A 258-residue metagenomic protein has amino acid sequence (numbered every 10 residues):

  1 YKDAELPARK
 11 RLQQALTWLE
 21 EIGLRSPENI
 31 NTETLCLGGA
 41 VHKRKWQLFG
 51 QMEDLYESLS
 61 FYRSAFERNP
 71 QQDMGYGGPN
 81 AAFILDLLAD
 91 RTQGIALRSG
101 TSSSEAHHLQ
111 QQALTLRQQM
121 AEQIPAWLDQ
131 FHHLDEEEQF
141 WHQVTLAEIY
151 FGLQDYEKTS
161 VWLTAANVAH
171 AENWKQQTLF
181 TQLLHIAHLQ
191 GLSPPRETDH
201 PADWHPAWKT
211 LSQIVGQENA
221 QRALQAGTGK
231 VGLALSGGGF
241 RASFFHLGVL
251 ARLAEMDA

Functional and structural regions predicted by a protein language model:
Y1-A4, E28-L48, P70-R98, E138-E148 (+1 more regions): Amphipathic alpha-helical repeat scaffolds of TPR domains
A4-E20, Q51-Y62, H108-A126: Helix-turn-helix repeat elements of alpha-solenoid scaffolds
A8, A15, Q51, G94 (+2 more regions): Solenoid-repeat scaffolds in large eukaryotic assemblies
W18-E33, S64-M74, I124-E136: Flexible helix-coil transition and linker loops at the boundaries of alpha-helical arrays
L59-E67, A82-L85, G100-H107, Y156-W174: TPR/TPR-like (Sel1-like) alpha-helical repeat modules
F83, L88, S99-Q139: Alpha-helical adaptor scaffolds
F131-Q139, V144-E157, W162-E218: Long, compositionally biased charged/polar accessory segments in the mid-to-C-terminal portions of proteins
G191-A258: Catalytic domains of lipid- and phosphate-ester/thioester hydrolases
